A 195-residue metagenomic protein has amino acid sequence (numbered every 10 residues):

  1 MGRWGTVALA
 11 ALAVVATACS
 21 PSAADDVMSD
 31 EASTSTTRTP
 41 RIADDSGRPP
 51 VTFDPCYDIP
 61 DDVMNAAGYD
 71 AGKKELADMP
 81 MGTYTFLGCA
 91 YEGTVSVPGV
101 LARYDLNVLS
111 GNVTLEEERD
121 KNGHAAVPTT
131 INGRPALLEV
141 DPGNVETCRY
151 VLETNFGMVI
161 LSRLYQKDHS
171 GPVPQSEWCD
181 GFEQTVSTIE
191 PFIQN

Functional and structural regions predicted by a protein language model:
M1-A8: Bacterial N-terminal signal peptides that target proteins for export
W4, P21-S22: Hydrophobic alpha-helical segments of integral membrane proteins, encompassing both true transmembrane helices
V15-A18: C-terminal motif of bacterial Sec signal peptides marking the signal peptidase cleavage site
S22-N195: A small/polar (G/S/T-enriched), proline-flanked helix-loop surface module common in exported/cell-envelope proteins
